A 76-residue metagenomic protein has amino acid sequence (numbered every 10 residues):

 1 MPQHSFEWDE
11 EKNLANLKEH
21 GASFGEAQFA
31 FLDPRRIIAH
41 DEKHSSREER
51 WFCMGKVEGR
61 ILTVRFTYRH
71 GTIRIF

Functional and structural regions predicted by a protein language model:
M1-F76: Ribonuclease/tRNase effector modules and their secretory precursors
